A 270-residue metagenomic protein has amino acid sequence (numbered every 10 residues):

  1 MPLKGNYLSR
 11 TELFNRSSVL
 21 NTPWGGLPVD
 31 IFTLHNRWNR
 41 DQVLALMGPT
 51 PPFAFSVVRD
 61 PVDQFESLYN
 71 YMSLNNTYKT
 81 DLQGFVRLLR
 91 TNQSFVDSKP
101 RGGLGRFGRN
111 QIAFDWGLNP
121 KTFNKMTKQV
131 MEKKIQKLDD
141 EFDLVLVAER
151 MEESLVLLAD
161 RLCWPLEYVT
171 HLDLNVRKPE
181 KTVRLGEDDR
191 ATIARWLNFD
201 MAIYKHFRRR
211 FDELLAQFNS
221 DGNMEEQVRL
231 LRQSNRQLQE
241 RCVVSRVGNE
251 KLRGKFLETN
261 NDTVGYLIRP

Functional and structural regions predicted by a protein language model:
M1-P270: Membrane-interface amphipathic segments in extracytoplasmic regions
